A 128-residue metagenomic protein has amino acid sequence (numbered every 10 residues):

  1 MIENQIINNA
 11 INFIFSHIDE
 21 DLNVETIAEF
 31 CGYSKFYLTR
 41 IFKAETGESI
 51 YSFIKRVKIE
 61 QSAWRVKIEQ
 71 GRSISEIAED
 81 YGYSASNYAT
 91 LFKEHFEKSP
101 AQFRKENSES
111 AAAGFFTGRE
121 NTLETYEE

Functional and structural regions predicted by a protein language model:
N8-E25, A44-Y81, N107-E127: Terminal helix-turn-helix DNA-binding modules in bacterial transcription factors
C31-G32, Y81: Core residues of bacterial helix-turn-helix
G32, Y37, S52-K55, A101: Short alpha-helical segments used as structural interaction elements across diverse proteins
S34, S49, S73, S84 (+1 more regions): Short coil/turn motifs that cap or connect alpha-helices
L38, F42, N87-Y88, F92: Short hydrophobic/aromatic patch on the recognition helix
G82, K93: Gly/Ala-rich beta-loop-alpha elbow adjacent to hydrolase catalytic centers
S86-L91, K98-Q102, E106: Long, mid-chain structured domain cores
